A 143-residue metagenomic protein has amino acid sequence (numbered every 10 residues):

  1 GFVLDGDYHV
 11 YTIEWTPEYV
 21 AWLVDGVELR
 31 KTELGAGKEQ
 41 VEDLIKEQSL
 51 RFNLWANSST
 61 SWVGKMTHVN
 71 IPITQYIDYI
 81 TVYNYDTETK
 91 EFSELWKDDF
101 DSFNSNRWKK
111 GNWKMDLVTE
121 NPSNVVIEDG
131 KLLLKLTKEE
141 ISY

Functional and structural regions predicted by a protein language model:
G1-F2, Y11-I13, I45, K90: Alpha-helical interaction segments
G1-G6, G35-G37: Beta-strand-rich ligand-recognition modules
L4-A21: Localized edge beta-strand/strand-to-loop motifs within extracellular or lumenal beta-rich domains
D7-V10, D78, V82, S142: Intrinsically disordered, low-complexity N-terminal regions enriched in serine/proline/glycine with scattered basic
A21-K131: Aromatic sugar-binding interfaces of carbohydrate-active proteins
L136-Y143: Secreted extracellular polysaccharide-interacting domains
